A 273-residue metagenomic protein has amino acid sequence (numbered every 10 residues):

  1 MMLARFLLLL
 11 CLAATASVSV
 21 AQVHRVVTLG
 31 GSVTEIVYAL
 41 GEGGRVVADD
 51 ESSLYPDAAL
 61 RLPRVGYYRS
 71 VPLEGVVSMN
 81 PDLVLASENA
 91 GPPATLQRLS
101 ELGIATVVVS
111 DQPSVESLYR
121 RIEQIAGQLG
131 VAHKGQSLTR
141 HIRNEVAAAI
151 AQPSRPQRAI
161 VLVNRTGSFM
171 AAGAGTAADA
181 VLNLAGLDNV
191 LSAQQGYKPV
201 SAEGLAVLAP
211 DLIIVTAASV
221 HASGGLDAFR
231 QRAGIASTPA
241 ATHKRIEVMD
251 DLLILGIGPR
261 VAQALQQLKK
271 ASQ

Functional and structural regions predicted by a protein language model:
M1-L8: Bacterial N-terminal signal peptides that target proteins for export
C11, T15-A16: N-terminal signal peptide c-region/cleavage motif recognized by signal peptidases
S17-A21: Sec/Tat signal peptide C-region and signal peptidase I cleavage site
H24-R25, S117-G127, Q136, A217-Q273: Structured C-terminal subdomain patch of bacterial secreted/periplasmic proteins
R25-M79, L83-N89, L208, L226 (+1 more regions): A short, structured surface patch at a secondary-structure boundary
R25-V37, H133-L187: Basic- and aromatic-lined ligand-binding clefts that recognize polyanionic substrates
D50, A172-Y197, A217, E247: His/Asp/Glu-enriched short active-site or ligand-binding loop at hydrolase and phosphoryl-transfer sites
A94, S110-E123, I160-A177, H221-G224: Extracytoplasmic ligand-binding site segments that recognize negatively charged/polar headgroups
